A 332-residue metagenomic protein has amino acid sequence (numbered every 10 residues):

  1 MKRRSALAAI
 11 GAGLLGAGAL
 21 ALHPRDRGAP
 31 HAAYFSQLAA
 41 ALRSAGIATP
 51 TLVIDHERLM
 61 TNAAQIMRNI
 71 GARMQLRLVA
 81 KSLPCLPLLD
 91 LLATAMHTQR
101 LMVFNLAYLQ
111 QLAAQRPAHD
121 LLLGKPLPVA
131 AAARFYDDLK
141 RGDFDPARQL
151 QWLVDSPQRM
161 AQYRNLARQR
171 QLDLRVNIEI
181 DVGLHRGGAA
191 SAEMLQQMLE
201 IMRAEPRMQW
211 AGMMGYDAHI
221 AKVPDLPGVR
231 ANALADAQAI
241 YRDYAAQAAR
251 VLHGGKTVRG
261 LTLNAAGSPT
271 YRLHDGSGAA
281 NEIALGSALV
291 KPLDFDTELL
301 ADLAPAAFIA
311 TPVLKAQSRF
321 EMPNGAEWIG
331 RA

Functional and structural regions predicted by a protein language model:
K2-D137: A charged N-terminal "starter" segment
V53-M60, S82, L86, P157 (+4 more regions): Electropositive phosphate-/nucleotide-binding environments in soluble metabolic enzymes
L59, A63, A132, M160 (+3 more regions): Aromatic/hydrophobic pocket-lining residues that form the small-molecule binding cavity in soluble enzyme cores
M67-I70, R116, D143, A167 (+4 more regions): Structural signal for hydrophobic packing residues in well-ordered secondary-structure cores of soluble enzyme domains
L78-V223: Active-site-proximal beta-alpha core segment in soluble small-molecule metabolic enzymes
V79, A266, L285-G286, L314-A316: Generic beta-strand/beta-sheet core signal
R175, D181-A301: Active-site loop/helix belt of alpha/beta enzymes
K291-A332: Charged (often Lys/Glu-rich) extended helix/loop segments that serve as interaction or gating elements
